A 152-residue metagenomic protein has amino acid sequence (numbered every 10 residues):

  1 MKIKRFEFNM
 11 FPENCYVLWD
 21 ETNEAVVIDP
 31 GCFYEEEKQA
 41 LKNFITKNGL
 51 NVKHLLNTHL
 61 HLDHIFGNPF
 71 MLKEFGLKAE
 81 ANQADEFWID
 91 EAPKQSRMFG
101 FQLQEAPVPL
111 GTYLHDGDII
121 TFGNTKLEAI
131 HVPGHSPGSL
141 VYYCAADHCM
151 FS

Functional and structural regions predicted by a protein language model:
M1-K2, F99-Q102, G123-L127: Short Pro/Gly-enriched beta-strand edge/turn motifs at strand-loop
M1-N48, V141-S152: Conserved beta-strand hairpin/beta-sheet module of binuclear metal-dependent hydrolase folds, prominently
Y16, E91-P93, N124, Y142: Short, well-ordered secondary-structure micro-motifs
L18, D29, H59, M71 (+4 more regions): Divalent metal-coordination and catalytic microenvironments
N23, C32, L62, D85 (+2 more regions): Short, glycine/acidic-enriched loop or turn micro-motifs at the edges of active sites
A25, L55, K78, H131 (+1 more regions): Hydrophobic "anchor" residues on beta-strands that sit immediately upstream of conserved functional sites
F33-K38, K42-T121: Active-site HxH/HxHxD metal-binding segment of metal-dependent hydrolases
D118-C144: Core dinuclear metal-dependent hydrolase active-site scaffold
